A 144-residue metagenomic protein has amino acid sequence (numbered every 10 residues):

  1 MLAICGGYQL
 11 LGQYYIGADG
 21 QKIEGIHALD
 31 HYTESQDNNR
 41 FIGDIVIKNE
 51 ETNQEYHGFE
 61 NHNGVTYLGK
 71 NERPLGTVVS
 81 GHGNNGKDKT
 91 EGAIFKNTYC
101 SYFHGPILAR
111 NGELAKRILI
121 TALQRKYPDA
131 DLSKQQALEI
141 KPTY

Functional and structural regions predicted by a protein language model:
M1-N49: Cysteine-nucleophile active-site neighborhood
Q36-Y144: Amide-donor transfer/coupling interface in amidating biosynthetic enzymes
